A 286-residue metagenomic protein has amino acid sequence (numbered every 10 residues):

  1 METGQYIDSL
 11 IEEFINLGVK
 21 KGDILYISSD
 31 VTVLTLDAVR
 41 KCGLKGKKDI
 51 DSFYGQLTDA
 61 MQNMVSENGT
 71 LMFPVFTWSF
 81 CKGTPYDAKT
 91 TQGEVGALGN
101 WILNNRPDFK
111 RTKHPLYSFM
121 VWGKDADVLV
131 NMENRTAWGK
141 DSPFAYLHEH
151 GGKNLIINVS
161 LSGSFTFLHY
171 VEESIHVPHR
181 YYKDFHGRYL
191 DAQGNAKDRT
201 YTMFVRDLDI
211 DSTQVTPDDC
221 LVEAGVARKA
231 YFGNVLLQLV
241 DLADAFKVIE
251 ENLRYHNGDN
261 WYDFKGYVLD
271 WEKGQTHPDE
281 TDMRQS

Functional and structural regions predicted by a protein language model:
M1-S286: N-terminal and secondary-structure boundary signal
